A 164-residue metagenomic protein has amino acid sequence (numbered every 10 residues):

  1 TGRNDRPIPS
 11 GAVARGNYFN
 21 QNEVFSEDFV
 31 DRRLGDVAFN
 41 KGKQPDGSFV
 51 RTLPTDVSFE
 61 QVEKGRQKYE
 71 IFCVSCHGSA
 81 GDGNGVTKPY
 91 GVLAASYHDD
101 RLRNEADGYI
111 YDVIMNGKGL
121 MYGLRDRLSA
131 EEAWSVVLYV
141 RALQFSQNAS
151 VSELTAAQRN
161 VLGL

Functional and structural regions predicted by a protein language model:
T1-V57, L128-V137: Periplasmic c-type cytochrome electron-transfer domains
V37, V74, G119, F145-S146: A generic secondary-structure boundary signal that marks alpha-helix termini
S58-D82, A94, M115-N116, L164: Sequence/structural segment immediately N-terminal to covalent heme-attachment motifs in c-type and related
V62-Q67, G83-Y111: Gly/Gly-Pro-rich "capping" loops immediately C-terminal to redox-active cysteine motifs in periplasmic/lumenal
E70, S79, R101, D107 (+1 more regions): Flexible coil segments in periplasmic/lumen-exposed cytochrome c-class electron-transfer proteins
C73-H77, Y97, D107-M115, G119 (+1 more regions): Soluble extracytoplasmic domains of inner/organellar membrane proteins
